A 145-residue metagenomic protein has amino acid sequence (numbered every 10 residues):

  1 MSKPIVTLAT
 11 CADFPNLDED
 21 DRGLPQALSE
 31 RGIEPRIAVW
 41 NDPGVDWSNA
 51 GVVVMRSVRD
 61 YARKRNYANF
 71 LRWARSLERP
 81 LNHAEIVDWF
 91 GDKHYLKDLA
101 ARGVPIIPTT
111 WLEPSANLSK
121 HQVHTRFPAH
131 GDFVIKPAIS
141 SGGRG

Functional and structural regions predicted by a protein language model:
S2-R31: Short, charged N-terminal beta->alpha structural module
S2-T10, L71-L77, E85-G145: Active-site nucleotide/adenylate-binding loops and adjacent lid/helix of ATP-dependent enzymes
T10-C11, R56-S57, N82-A84: Short glycine-centered, acidic/aromatic-flanked micro-motifs in structured strand/loop junctions that mark active-site
N16, A62-R63, G143: Glycine/Thr-rich phosphate-binding loops of Rossmann-like dinucleotide-binding domains
D18-R22, A68, K93-K97: Short, surface-exposed alpha-helical segments at coil->helix boundaries
S29-V45: A short, well-structured beta->alpha microelement
E34-A38, L81, T110: General small-molecule cofactor/ligand-binding pocket signal
W47-A74, E78-R79: Short, structured active-site "lid" loops
